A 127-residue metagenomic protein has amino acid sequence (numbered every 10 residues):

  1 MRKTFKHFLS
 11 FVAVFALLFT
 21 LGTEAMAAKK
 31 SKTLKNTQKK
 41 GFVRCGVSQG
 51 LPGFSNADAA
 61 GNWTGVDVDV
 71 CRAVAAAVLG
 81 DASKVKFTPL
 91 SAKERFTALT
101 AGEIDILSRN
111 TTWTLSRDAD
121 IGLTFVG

Functional and structural regions predicted by a protein language model:
M1-V12: Bacterial N-terminal signal peptides that target proteins for export
S10-T20: Bacterial N-terminal signal peptides
L21-A27: Sec/Tat signal peptide C-region and signal peptidase I cleavage site
A28-G46: N-terminal hydrophobic or amphipathic helices/low-complexity stretches enriched in small/hydrophobic/Pro/Gly
F42-G65: Short glycine-rich His-centered loop
A59-L79: Short, polar/charged alpha-helical segment
R72, A76, K84-G127: Acidic, polar ligand-binding/catalytic clefts
